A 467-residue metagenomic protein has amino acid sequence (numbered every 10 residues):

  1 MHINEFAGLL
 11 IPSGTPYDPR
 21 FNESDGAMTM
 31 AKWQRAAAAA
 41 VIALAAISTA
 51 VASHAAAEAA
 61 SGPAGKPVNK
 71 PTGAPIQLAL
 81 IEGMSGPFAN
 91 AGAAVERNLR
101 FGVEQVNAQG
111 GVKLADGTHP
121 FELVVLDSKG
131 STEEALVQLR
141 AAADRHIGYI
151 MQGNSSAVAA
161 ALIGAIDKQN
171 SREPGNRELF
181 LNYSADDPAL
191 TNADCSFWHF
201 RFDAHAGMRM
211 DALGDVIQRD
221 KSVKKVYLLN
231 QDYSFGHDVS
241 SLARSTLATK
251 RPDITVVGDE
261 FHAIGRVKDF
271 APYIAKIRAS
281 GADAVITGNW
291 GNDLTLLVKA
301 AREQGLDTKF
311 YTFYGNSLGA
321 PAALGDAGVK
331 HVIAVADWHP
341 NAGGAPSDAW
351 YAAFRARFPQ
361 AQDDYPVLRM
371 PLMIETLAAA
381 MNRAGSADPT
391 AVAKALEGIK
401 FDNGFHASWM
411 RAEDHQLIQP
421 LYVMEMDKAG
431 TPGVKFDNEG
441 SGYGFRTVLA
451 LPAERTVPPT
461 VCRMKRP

Functional and structural regions predicted by a protein language model:
M1-Q77, D144, K465-P467: Short, low-complexity disordered leader/linker segments with a strong preference for bacterial N-terminal type II
E58-G65, I76, K400, G404-P467: Solvent-exposed, acidic/polar segments of extracytosolic/periplasmic ligand-binding ectodomains
G62-G102, D127-T132, S155, L229-D238 (+2 more regions): Extracytoplasmic "Venus flytrap"
P63-P67, N90-R97, V112-N192, F202 (+1 more regions): Beta-alpha junction/loop-to-helix N-cap segments that form part of ligand/metal-binding clefts
V68-G73, R97-L123, A248-D253: Signal peptide-proximal N-terminal region of secreted/periplasmic/extracellular or secretory-lumen proteins
E134-V137, H146, P188-A189, S196-G305 (+1 more regions): Extracellular/periplasmic Venus flytrap/periplasmic-binding protein
A142-S156, E173-Y183, Y227-N230, G281-G291 (+3 more regions): Periplasmic-binding protein-like
S196, V298-L372, M381-A387, D437-R466: Extracellular/periplasmic periplasmic-binding protein-like sensory domains
